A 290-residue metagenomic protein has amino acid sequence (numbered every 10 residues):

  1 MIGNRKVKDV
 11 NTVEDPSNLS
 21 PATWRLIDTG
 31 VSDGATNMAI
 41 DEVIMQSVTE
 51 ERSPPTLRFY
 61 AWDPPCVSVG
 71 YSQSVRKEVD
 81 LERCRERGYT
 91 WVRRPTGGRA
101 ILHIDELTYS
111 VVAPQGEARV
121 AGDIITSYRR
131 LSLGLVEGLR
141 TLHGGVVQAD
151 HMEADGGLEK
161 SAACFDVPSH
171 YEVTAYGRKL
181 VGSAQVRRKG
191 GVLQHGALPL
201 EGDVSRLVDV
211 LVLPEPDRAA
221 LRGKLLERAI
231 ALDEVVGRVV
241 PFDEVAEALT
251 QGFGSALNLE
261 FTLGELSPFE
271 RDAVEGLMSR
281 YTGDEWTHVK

Functional and structural regions predicted by a protein language model:
R5-V7: Short polybasic linear motifs
V10-E78, E82, E86, T90-R94 (+3 more regions): Active-site loop/lid in soluble adenylation, ligation, and acyl-transfer enzymes
W62-P64, E86, L102-E106, P168 (+1 more regions): Short connector loops at helix/strand junctions that flank enzyme active sites, especially segments positioning acidic
W62-V75, L107-T108, V112-Q115, R130-E137: Extended cationic-aromatic binding surfaces that line active-site or macromolecule-binding grooves and engage
S72, R99-A100, A184: Gly/Ser/Thr-rich beta-alpha loop segments that engage phosphate groups in nucleotides
E78-V120: A glycine-rich, hydrophobic loop/mini-helix early in the fold
Q115, R119-S255, D284, K290: Catalytic beta-strand/loop module used to bind and position nucleotide/cofactor moieties in cofactor-attachment
